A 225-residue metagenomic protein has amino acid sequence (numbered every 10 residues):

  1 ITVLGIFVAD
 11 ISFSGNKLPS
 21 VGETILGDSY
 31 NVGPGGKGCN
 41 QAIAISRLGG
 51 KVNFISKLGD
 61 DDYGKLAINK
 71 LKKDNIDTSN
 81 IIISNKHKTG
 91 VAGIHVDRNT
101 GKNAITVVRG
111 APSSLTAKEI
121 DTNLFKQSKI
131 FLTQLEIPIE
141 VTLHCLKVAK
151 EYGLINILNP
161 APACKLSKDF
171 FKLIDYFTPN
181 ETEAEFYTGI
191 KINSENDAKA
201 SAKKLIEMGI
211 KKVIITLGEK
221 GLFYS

Functional and structural regions predicted by a protein language model:
I1-K57, D62-I76: Glycine-rich phosphate/adenosyl-contacting loop at the front of the ribokinase-like
I6, S56-D60, R98, V108 (+1 more regions): Cofactor-binding loop segments of dinucleotide-utilizing enzymes, especially the Rossmann-like FAD- and NAD(P)+-binding
S29, I55-D60, T78-T89, N159-A161 (+1 more regions): Beta-strand->loop->alpha-helix junctions that form or flank phosphate-binding loops in nucleotide-handling enzymes
I43, V91-H95, A104, G221-Y224: Short beta-strand scaffold segments in enzyme catalytic cores
N75, G110-A117, N156-A163: Short gly/ser/thr-rich secondary-structure transition/capping motifs
S79, I83-S84, I94-I130, L135: Conserved phosphate-binding/catalytic loop of the ribokinase/pfkB sugar-kinase fold
L143, V148-S225: Conserved phosphate/ATP/ADP-binding segment of small-molecule kinases
